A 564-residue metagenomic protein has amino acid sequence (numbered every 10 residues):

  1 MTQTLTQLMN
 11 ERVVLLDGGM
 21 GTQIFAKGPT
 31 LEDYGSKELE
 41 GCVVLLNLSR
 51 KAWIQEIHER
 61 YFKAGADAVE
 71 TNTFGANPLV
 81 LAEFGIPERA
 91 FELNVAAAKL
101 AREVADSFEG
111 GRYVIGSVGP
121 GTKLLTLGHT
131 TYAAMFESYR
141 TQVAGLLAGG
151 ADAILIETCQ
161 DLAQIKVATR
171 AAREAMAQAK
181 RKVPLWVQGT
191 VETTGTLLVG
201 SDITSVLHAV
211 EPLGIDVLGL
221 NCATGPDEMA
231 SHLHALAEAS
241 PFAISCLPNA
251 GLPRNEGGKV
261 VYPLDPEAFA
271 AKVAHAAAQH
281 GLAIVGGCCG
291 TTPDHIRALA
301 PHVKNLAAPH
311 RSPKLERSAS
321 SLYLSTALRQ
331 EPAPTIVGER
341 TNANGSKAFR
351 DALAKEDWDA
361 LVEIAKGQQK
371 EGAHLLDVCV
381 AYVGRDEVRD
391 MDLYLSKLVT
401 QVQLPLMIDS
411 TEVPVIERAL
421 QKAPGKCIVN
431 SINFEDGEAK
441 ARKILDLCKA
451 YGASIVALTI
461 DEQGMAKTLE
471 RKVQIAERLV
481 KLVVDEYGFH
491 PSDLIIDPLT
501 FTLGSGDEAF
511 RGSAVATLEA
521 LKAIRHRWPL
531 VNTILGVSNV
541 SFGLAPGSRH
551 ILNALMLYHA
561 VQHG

Functional and structural regions predicted by a protein language model:
M1-G564: Domain-level signal for soluble alpha/beta catalytic cores
